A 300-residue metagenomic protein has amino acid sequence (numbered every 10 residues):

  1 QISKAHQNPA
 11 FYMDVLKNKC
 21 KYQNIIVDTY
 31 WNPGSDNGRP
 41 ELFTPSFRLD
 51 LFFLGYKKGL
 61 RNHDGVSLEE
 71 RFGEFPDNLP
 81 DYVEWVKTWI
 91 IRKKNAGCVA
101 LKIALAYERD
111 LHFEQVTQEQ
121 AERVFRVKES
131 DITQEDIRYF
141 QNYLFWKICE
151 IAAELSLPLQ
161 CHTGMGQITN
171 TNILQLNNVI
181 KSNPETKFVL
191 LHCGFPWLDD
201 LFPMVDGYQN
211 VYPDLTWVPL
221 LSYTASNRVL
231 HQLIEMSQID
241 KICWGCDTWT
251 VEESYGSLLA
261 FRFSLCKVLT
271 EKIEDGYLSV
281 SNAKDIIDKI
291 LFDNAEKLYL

Functional and structural regions predicted by a protein language model:
Q1-Y143, I151: Mid-domain alpha/beta scaffold segments of enzyme catalytic cores
S3, I239-D240, Y255-L300: Mid-to-C-terminal alpha-helical segments outside catalytic/metal-binding sites
Y30, R48-L54, A104-E108, G164-G166 (+3 more regions): Active-site beta-loop-alpha junctions enriched in small/polar residues
P45, V211-T216: Short hydrophobic/aromatic-enriched beta-strand-loop microsegments
N78-I103, D110-V211, A225-C243, A260-F261 (+1 more regions): Histidine/acidic residue-rich metal-binding segments in metalloenzymes
L215-P219, W244-C246, L278-D285: A generic structural motif
E252: Family-specific functional microsites
